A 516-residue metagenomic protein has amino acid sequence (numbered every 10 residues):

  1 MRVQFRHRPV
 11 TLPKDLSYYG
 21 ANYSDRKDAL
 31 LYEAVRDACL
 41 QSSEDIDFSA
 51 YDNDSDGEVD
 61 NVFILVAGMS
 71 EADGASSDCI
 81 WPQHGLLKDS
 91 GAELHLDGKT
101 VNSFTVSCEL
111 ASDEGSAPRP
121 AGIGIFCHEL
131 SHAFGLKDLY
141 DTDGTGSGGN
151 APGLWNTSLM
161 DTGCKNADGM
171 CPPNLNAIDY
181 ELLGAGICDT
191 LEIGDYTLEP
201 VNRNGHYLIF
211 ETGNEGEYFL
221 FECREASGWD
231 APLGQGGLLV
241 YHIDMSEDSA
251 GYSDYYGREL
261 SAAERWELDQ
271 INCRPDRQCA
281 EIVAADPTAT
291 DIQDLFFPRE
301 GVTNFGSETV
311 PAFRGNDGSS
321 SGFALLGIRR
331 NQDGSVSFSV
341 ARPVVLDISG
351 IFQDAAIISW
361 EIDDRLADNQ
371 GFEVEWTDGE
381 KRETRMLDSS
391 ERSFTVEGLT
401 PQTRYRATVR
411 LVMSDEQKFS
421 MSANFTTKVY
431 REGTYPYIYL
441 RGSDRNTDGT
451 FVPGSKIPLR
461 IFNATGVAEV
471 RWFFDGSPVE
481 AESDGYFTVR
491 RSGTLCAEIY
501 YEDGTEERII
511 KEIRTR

Functional and structural regions predicted by a protein language model:
M1-G169, N176-E181, A250-Y252, Y256 (+5 more regions): Active-site-proximal segment of zinc-dependent metalloprotease catalytic domains
R2, G74-S116, L183-V345: Non-catalytic C-terminal accessory/binding modules of secreted extracellular proteins
D354-A367: Conserved aromatic anchor
R365-T384: Extracellular low-complexity, O-glycosylation-prone stalks/linkers
V396, G485-G493: Solvent-exposed segments in extracellular or luminal domains encompassing
G398-D415: Beta-strand-rich modules
A407, L495-A497: Hydrophobic beta-strand segments within extracellular beta-sandwich modules
S414-V429, E507: Extracellular fibronectin type III
